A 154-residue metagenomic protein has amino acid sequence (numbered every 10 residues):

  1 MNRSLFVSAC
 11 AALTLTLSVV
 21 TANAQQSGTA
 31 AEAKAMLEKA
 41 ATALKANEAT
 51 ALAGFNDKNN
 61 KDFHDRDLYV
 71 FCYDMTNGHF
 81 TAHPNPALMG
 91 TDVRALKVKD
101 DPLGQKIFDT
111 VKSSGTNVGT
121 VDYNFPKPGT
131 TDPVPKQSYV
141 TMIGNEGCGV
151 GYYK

Functional and structural regions predicted by a protein language model:
N2-K154: N-terminal membrane-sensor/transducer module of prokaryotic signaling receptors
